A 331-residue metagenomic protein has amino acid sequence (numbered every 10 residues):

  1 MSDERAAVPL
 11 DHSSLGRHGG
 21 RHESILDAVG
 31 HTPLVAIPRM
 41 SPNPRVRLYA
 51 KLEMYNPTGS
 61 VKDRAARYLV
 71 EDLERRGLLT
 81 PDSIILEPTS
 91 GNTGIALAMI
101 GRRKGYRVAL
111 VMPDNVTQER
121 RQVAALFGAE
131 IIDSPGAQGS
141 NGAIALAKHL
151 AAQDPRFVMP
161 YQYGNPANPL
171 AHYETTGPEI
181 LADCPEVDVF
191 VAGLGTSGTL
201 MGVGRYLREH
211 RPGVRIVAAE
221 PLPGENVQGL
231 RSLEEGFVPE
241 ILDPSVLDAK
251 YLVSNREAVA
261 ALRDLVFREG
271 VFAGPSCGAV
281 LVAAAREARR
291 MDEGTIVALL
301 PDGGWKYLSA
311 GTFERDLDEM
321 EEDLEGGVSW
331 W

Functional and structural regions predicted by a protein language model:
M1-W331: PLP-dependent amino-acid enzyme catalytic core
